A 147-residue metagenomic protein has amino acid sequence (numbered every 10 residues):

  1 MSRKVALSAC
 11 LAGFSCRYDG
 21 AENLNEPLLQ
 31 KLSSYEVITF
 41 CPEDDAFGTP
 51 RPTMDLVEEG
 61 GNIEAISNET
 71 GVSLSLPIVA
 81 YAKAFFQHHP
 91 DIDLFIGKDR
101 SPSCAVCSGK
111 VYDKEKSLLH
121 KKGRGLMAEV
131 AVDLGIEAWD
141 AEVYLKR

Functional and structural regions predicted by a protein language model:
M1-A6: Extreme N-terminal starter segment of soluble prokaryotic enzymes
S8-A9, C41, I96-R100: Short beta-strand segments
L11, D44-A46, S101-S103, Y144-L145: Active-site-proximal loop/turn and secondary-structure-junction residues that shape catalytic pockets, frequently
G13-G20: Short N-terminal binding/cap micro-motifs at the start of the first secondary-structure element
N25-E36, A80-D93: Short amphipathic alpha-helices and their capping/turn segments at secondary-structure boundaries
N25-E64: Short, surface-exposed acidic-centric catalytic microdomains
D55-V57, G61-Q87, L119-R147: Divalent-metal-activated hydrolytic enzyme cores
R100-A131: Short Gly/Thr/Asp-enriched flexible loops that form oxyanion-binding sites at enzyme active sites
